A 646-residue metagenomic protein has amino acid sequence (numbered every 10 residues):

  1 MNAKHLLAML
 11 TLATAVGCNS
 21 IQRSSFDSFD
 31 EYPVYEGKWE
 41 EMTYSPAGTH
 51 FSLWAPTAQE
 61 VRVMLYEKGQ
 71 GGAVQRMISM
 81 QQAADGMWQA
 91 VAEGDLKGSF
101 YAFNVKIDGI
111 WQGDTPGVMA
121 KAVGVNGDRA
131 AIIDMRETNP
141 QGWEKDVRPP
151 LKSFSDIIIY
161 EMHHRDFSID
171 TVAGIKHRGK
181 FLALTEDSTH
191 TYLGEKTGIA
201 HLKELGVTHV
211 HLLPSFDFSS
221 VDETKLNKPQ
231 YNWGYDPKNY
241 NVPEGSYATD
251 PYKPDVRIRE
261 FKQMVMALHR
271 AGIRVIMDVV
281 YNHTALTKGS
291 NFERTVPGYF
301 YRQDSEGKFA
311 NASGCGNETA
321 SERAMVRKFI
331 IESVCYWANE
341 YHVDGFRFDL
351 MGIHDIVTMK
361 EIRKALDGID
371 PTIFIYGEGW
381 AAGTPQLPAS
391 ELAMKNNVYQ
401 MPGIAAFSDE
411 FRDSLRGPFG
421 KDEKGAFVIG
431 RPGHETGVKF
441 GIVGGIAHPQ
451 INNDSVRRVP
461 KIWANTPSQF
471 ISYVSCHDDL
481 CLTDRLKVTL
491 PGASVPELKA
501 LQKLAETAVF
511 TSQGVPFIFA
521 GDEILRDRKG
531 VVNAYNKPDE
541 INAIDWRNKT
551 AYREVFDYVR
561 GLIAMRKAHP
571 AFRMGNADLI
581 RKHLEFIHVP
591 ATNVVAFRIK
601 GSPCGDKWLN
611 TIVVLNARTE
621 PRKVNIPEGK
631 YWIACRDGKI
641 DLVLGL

Functional and structural regions predicted by a protein language model:
I21-P46, A83-S188: The feature marks proteins involved in alpha-glucan
T43-S52, P56-Q59, E585-I626: Carbohydrate-binding surface patches
L53, F103, M162, L212 (+9 more regions): Conserved, mostly hydrophobic/aromatic
A55, K97-Y101, R636-L646: C-terminal beta-strand-rich structural cap/linker in extracellular carbohydrate-active enzymes
A130-I133, R363-K364, G368, T372-L525 (+6 more regions): Conserved alpha/beta catalytic core and glycan-binding cleft of carbohydrate-active enzymes
R165-Y341, M351-D370, F374, P385: Substrate-binding/active-site clefts of carbohydrate-active enzymes
K549-L579: Catalytic cores of secreted or luminal carbohydrate-active enzymes
